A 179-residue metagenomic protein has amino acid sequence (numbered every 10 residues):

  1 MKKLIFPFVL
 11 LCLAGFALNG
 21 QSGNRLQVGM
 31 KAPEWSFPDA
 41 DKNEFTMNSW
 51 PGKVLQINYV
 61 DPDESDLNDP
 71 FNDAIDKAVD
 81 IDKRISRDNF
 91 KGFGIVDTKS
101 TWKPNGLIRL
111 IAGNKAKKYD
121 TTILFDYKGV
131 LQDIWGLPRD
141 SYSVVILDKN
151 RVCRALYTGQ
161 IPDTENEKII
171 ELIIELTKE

Functional and structural regions predicted by a protein language model:
L4-A14: Sec-dependent N-terminal signal peptides
F16-G20: Sec/Tat signal peptide C-region and signal peptidase I cleavage site
Q21-F45, D66-F71: N-terminal "domain-start" segment that seeds a small globular fold
F45-F71: Short active-site neighborhood of thiol/selenol oxidoreductases, capturing the structured segment around
E64-K115: Structural microenvironment flanking redox-active thiols in thiol-disulfide oxidoreductases
K91-I95, G106-D140: Short, internal strand/loop/helix patches that form the active-site neighborhood or redox-interaction surface
D140-E179: Thiol-/selenol-based redox modules, centered on thioredoxin-like and closely related oxidoreductase domains
